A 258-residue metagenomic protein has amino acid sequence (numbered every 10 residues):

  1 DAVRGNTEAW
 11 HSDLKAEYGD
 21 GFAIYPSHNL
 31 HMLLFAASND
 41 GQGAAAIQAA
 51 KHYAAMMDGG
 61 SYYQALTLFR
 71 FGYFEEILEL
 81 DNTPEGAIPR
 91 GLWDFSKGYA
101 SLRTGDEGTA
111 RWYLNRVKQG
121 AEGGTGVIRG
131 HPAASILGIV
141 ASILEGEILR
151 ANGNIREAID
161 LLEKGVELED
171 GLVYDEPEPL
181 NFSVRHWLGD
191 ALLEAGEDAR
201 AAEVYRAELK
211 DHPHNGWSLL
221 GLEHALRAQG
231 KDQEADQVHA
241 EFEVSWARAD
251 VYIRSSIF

Functional and structural regions predicted by a protein language model:
D1-H11, S38, K51-M56, L114-A121 (+3 more regions): TPR/TPR-like (Sel1-like) alpha-helical repeat modules
H11-G21, K51-D58, L80-P89, K118-A133 (+3 more regions): Solenoid-like repeat scaffolds
D20-A23, S27, D58, G91 (+4 more regions): Start-of-helix signal in alpha-solenoid helical-repeat scaffolds, especially tetratricopeptide repeats
M32, Y63, L92, S96 (+4 more regions): "A position-specific structural signal for the A-helix of alpha-solenoid helical repeats
